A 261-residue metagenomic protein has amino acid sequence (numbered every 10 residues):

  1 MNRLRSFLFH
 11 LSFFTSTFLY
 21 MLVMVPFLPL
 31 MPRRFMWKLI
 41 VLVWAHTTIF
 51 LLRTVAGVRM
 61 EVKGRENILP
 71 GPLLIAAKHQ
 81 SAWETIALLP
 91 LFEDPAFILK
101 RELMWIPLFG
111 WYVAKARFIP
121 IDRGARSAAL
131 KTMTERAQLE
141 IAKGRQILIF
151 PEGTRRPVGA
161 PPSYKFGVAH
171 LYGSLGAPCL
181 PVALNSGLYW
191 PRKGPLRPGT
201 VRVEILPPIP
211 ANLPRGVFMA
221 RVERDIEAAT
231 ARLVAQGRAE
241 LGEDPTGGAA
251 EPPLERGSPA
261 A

Functional and structural regions predicted by a protein language model:
M1-E61, A260-A261: N-terminal membrane-anchoring alpha-helices
R3-L4, L130-A261: Non-catalytic C-terminal accessory region of glycerolipid acyltransferases and related lyso-lipid remodeling enzymes
Y20-L42, R53-V55, L69-R126: Catalytic core of membrane glycerolipid acyltransferases/transacylases, capturing the structured, soluble-facing
L52-R53, V113, E140, Y172: A generic structural signal for well-ordered alpha-helical segments
V62, I119-D122, A211: Short acidic-hydrophobic, aromatic-tinged amphipathic segments that line or gate anion-handling sites
V62, I75, F97-I98, V203-I205: Generic preference for hydrophobic
G64-I68: Glycine-rich helix-loop-beta junction characteristic of Rossmann-like nucleotide cofactor-binding loops
